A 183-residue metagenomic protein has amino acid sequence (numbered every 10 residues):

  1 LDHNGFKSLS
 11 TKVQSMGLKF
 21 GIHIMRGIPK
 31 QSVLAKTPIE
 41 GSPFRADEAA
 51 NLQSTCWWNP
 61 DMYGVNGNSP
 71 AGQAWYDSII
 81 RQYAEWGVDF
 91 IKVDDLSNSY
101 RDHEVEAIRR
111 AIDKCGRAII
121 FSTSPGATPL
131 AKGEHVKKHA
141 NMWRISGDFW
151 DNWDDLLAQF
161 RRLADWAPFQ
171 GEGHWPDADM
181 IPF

Functional and structural regions predicted by a protein language model:
L1, A35-N66: Aromatic- and acidic-residue-enriched carbohydrate-binding clefts of CAZyme catalytic domains
L1-H3, W58-A74, D89-S99: The substrate-binding groove and active-site-proximal loops of carbohydrate-active enzymes, especially glycoside
L1-R45, A74-W75: Aromatic- and glycine-enriched glycan-recognition loops and surfaces that form the carbohydrate-binding subsites
D2-F6, N98-A111: Active-site-adjacent beta->alpha loops and helix N-cap segments on the catalytic face of soluble alpha/beta enzymes
T11-K12, E106-G116: Short, surface-exposed basic-aromatic patches at helix termini and helix-loop junctions that form
L18-A35, G64, V93-Y100, D113-K132: Aromatic-lined carbohydrate-recognition surfaces of secreted/lumenal glycan-active proteins
D47-S54, N68, I120-F183: Glycan-recognition surfaces
A84-E85: Non-catalytic positions within long, well-ordered alpha-helices that form the structural scaffold/packing of enzyme
